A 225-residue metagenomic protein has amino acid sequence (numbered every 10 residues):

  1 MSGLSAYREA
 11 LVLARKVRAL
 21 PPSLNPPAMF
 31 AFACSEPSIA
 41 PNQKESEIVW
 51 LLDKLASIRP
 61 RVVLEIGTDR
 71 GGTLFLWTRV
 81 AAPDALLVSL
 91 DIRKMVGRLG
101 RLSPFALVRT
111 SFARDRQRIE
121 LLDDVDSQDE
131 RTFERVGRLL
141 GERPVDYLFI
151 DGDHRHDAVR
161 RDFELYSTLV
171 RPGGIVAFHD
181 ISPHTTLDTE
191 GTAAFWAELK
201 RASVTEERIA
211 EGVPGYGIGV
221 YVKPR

Functional and structural regions predicted by a protein language model:
M1-P41: Rossmann-like AdoMet
C34-R225: S-adenosylmethionine/decaboxylated-SAM
